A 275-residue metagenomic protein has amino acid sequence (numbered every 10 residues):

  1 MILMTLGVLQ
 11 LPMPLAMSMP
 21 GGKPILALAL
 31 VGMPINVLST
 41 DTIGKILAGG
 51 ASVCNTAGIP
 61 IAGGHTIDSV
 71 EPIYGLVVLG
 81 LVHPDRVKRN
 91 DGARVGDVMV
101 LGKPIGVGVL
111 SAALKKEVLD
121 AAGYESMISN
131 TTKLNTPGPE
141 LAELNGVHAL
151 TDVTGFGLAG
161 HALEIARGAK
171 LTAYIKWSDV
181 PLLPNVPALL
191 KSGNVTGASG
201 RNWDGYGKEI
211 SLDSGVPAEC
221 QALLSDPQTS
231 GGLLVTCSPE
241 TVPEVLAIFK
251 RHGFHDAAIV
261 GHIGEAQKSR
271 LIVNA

Functional and structural regions predicted by a protein language model:
M1-E125: Glycine-rich phosphate/pyrophosphate-binding loop regions near the starts of catalytic domains
M1-L9, I35-V37, T42-P60, I67-Y74 (+2 more regions): Glycine-/charge-enriched secondary-structure boundary and capping motifs
D120, L141-L144: Non-catalytic interaction surface on structured domains
S129: Active-site loop/helix belt of alpha/beta enzymes
K133-E140: A short, well-structured juxtamembrane/interface segment
